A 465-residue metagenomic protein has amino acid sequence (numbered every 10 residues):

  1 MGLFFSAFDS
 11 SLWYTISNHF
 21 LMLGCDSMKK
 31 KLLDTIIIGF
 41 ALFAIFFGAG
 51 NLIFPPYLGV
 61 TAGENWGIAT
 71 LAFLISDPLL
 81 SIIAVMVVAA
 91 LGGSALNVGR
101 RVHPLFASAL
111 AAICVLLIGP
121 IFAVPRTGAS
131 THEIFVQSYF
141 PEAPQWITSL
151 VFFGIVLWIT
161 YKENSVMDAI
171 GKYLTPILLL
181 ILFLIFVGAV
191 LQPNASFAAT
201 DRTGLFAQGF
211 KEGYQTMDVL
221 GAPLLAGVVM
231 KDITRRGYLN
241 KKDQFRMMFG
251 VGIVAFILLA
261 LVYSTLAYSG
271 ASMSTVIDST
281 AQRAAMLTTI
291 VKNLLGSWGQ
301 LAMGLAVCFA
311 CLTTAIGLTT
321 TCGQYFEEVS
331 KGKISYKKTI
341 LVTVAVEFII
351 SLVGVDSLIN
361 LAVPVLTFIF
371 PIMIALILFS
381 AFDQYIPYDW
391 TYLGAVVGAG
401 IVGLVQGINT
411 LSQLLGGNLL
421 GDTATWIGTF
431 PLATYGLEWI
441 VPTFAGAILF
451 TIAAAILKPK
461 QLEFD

Functional and structural regions predicted by a protein language model:
L32-A41, G67, P104-L117, I147-V151 (+3 more regions): Select transmembrane alpha-helical segments in multipass membrane proteins
I37-F47, G188-P193, R202-S269, A302-T314 (+2 more regions): Hydrophobic, membrane-embedded alpha-helices of multi-pass small-molecule transporters
L58, T127-P144, T234-R235, A315-V342: Helix-loop-helix connectors at the membrane interface of multi-pass transporters/channels
A89-V98, F153-L174, R235-Y238, F348-N360 (+1 more regions): Membrane-water interface regions at transmembrane-helix termini and the short interhelical loops of multi-pass membrane
A95-R100, L261-L312, P364: TM-loop-TM module centered on a large, flexible mid-protein loop between adjacent transmembrane helices in multi-pass
I159-A189, A362-I374, G394-I401: Membrane-interface loop-to-helix entry segments
K162-Y173, F206-G209, V229-L258, T275-T288 (+2 more regions): Hydrophobic, small-residue-rich membrane helices and short re-entrant helix-turn-helix hairpins that build
Q192, D389-D465: A generic transmembrane alpha-helix motif of multi-pass inner-membrane proteins
